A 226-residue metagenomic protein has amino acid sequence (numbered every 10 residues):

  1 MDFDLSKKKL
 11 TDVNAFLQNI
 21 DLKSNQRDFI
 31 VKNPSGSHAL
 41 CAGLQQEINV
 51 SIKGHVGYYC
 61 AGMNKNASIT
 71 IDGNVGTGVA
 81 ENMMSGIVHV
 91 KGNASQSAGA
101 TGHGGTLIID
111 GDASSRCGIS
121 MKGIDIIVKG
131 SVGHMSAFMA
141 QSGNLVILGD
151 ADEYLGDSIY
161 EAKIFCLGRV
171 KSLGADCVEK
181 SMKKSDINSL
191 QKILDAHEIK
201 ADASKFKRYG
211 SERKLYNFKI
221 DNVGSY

Functional and structural regions predicted by a protein language model:
M1-L40, E47, I127-K129, H134-M135 (+1 more regions): Intrinsically disordered, low-complexity terminal regions
V13, V31-N33, I87, T106-I109: Short N-terminal helix-initiation segments at or just after the protein's N-terminus
N19-D28, A39-I48, Y59-A67, G78-S85 (+3 more regions): Beta-strand repeat architectures
K32-P34, K53-H55, G62-M63, D72-N74 (+10 more regions): Feature marks extracellular polysaccharide-active and adherence modules
V50, I69-I71, V88-V90, L107 (+3 more regions): All-beta strand scaffolds that present successive hydrophobic residues in beta-strands
